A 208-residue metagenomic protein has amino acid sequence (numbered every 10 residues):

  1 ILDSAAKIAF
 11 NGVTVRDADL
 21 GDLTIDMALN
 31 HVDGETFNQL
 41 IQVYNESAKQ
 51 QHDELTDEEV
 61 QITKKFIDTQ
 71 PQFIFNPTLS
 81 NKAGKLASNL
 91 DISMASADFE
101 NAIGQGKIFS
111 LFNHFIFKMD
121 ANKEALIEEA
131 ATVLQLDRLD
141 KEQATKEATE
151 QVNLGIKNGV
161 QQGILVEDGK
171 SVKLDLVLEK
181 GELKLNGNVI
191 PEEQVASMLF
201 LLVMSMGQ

Functional and structural regions predicted by a protein language model:
I1-Q208: Glycine-rich, small/hydroxylated-residue low-complexity segments
